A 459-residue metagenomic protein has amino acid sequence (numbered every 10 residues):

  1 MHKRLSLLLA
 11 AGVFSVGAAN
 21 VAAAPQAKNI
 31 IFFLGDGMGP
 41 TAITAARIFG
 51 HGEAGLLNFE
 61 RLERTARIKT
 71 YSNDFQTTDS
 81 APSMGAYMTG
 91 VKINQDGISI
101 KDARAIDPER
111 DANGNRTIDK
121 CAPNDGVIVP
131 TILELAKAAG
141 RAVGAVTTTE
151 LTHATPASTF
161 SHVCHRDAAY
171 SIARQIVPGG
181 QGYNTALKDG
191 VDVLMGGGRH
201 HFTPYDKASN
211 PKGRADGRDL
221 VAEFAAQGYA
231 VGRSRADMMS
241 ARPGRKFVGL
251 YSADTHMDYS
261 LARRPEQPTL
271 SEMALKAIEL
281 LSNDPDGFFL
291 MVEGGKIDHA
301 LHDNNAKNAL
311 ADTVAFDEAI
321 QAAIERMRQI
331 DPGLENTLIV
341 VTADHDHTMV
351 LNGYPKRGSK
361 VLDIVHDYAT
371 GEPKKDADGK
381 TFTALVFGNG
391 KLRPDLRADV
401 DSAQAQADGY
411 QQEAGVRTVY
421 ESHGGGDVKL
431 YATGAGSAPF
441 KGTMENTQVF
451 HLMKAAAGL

Functional and structural regions predicted by a protein language model:
M1-A22: Gram-negative bacterial Sec-dependent N-terminal signal peptides
Q26-A42, R47-G50, N124-A139: Active-site-adjacent structural elements in enzyme catalytic domains
A27-N29, M38-T44, I48-G90, N94 (+1 more regions): A post-motif C-terminal structural segment
S72-I118, A122, E134, T148 (+1 more regions): Noncatalytic scaffold domains of N-terminal-nucleophile
G97, G140-V146, N184, D192: Short secondary-structure capping/junction motifs at helix and strand boundaries
I100-D125, I364-D376, P394, A398: Surface-exposed intrinsically disordered loops and tails
I128, L133-E134, A138-A157: Glycine-rich phosphate/pyrophosphate-binding loops and their adjacent beta-strand/loop elements at enzyme active sites
